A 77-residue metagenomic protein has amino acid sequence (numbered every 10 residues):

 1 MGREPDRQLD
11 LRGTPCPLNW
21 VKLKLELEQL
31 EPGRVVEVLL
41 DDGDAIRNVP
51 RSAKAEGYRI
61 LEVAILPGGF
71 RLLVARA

Functional and structural regions predicted by a protein language model:
M1-D10: Right-handed parallel beta-helix/beta-solenoid
D10-I65: Amphipathic, hydrophobic secondary-structure cores in small proteins
A64-A77: C-terminal edge-of-domain segments
